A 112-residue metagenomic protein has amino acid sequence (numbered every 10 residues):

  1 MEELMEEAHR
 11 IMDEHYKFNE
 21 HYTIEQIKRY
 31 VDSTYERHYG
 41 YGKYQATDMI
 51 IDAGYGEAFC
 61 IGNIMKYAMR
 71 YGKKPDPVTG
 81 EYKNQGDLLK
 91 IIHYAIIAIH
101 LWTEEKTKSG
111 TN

Functional and structural regions predicted by a protein language model:
M1-N112: Intrinsically disordered, low-complexity regulatory regions that flank transcription factor DNA-binding cores
